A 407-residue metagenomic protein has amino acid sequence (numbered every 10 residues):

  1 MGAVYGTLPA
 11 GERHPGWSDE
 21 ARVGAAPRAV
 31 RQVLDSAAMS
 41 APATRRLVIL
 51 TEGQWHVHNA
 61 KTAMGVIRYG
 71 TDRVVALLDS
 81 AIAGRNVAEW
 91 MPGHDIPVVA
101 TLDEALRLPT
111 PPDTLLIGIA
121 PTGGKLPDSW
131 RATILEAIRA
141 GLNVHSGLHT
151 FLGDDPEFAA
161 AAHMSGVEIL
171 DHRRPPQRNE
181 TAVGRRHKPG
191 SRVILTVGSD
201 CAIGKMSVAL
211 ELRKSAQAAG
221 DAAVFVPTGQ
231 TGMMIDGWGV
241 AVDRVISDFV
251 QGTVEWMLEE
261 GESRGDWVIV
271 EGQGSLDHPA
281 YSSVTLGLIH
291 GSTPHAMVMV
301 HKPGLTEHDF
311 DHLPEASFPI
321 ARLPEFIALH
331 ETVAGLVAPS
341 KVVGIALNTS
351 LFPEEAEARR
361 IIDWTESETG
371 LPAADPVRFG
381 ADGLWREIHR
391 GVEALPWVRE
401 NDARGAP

Functional and structural regions predicted by a protein language model:
A3-T7, R13, G24-R28: N-terminal amphipathic/hydrophobic targeting modules at extreme N-termini, encompassing cleavable Sec/SRP-type signal
R31-V57, K61-P127, A316-P319, L329-T332 (+3 more regions): N-terminal glycine-/serine-/threonine-rich beta1-alpha1-beta2 phosphate-ribose binding loop of Rossmann-like
L34-R46, E52-Q54, A60, G65-R68 (+6 more regions): ATP-dependent carboxylate-amine ligase catalytic core
T133-V193: Extreme N-terminal, non-catalytic leader segments that precede Walker-type/kinase nucleotide-binding cores
H145-T150, L195-I203, V240-V245: Flexible, glycine/proline-enriched loop segments at strand-loop-helix junctions that form or flank small-ligand binding
T150-L152, F158, D171-H172, P176 (+3 more regions): Conserved catalytic-core segment of NTP-binding enzymes
N179-A219, A223: Walker A (P-loop) phosphate-binding motif
